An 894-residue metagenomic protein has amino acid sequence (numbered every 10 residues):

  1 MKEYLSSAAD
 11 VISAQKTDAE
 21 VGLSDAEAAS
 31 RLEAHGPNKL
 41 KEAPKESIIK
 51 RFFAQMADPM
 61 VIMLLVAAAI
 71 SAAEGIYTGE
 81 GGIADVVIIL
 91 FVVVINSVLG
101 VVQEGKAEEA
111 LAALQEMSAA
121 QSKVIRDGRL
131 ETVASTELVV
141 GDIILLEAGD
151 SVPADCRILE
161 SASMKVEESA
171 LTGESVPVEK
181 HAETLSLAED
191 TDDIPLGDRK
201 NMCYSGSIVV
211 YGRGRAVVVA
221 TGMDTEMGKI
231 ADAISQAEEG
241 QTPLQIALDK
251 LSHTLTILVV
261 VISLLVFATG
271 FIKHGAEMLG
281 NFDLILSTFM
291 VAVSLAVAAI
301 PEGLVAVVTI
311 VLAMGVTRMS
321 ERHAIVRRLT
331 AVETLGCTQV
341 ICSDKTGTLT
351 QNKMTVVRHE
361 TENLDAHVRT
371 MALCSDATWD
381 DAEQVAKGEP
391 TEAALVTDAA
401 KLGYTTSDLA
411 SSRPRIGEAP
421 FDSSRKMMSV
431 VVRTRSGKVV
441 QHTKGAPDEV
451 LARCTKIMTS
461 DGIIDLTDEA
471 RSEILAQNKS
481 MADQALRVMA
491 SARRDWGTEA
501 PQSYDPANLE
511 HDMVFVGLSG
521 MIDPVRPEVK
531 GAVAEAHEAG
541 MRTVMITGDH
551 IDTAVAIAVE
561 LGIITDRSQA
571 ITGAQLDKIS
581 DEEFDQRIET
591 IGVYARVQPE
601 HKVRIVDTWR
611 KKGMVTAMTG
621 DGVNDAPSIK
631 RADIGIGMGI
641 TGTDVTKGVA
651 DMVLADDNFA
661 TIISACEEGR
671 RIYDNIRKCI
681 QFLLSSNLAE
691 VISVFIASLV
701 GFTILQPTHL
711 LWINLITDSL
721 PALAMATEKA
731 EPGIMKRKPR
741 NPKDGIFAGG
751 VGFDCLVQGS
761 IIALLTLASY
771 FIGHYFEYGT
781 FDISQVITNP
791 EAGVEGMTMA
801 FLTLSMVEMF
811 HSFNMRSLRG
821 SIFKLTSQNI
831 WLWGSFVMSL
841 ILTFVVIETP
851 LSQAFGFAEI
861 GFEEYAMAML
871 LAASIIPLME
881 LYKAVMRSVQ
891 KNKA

Functional and structural regions predicted by a protein language model:
M1-P739, D744-F747, S760, F801 (+1 more regions): Conserved cytosolic headpiece of P-type ATPases
L146-A148, G773, S805: Short N-terminal signal/transit or membrane-insertion segments and the immediately adjacent low-complexity/disordered
I272-E277, L767-D782, E848-S852: Membrane-helix interface motif
A689-E690, D754-T766: Core segments of transmembrane alpha-helices that mediate helix-helix packing or line hydrophobic substrate/ligand
S698-Q706, I772-E795: Helix-coil boundary and interhelical linker segments in multi-pass alpha-helical membrane proteins
T717, E795-S812: Generic alpha-helical transmembrane segments
P742-S760, N789-M799: Membrane-water interface at loop-to-transmembrane-helix junctions
M815: A C-terminal functional module that forms or caps the active site or interfaces directly with catalytic machinery
